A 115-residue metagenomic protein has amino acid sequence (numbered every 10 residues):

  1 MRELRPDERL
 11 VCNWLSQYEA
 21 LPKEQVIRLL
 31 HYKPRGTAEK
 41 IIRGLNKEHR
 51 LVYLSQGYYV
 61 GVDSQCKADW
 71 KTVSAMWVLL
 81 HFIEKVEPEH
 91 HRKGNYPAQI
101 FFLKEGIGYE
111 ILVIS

Functional and structural regions predicted by a protein language model:
M1-D69: Nuclease-adjacent, charged terminal/linker segments that flank catalytic cores
C12-Q17, R50-S115: Nucleic-acid-binding surface
